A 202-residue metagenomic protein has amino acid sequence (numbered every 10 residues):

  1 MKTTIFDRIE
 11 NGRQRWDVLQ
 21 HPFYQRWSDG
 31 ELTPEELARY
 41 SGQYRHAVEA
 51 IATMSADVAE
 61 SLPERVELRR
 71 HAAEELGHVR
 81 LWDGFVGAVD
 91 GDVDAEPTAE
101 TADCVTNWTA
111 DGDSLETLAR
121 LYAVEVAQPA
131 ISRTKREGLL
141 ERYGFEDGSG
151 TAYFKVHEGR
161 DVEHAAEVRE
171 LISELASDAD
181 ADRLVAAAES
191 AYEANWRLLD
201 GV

Functional and structural regions predicted by a protein language model:
M1-V202: Non-heme di-metal
